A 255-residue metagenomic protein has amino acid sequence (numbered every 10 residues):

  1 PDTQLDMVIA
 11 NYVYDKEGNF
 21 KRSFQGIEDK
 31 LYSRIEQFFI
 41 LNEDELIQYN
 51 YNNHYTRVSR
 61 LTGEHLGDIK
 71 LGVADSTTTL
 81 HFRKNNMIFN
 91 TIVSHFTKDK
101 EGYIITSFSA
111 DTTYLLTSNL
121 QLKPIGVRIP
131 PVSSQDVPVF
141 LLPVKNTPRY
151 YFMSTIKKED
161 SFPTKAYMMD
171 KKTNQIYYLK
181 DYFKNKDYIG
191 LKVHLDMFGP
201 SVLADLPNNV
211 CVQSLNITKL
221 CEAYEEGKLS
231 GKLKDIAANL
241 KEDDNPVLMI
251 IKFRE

Functional and structural regions predicted by a protein language model:
P1, E45-L46, G102-Y103, Y151 (+1 more regions): Hydrophobic beta-strand positions that form the internal "hydrophobic ladder" of WD40/Gbeta-like beta-propeller blades
P1-L5, Q48-Y51, I105-F108, T155: Conserved beta-strand positions in repeat-built beta-propeller and related beta-rich domains
L5-D6, N42: Charge-biased, low-complexity intrinsically disordered regions
D6-L31, N53-N86, A110-Q135, E159-F198 (+1 more regions): Surface-exposed loop/turn elements that mediate protein-protein interactions on large endomembrane-trafficking
I35-E43, H81-G102, F140-Y150, K158 (+2 more regions): Structural signature of eukaryotic scaffold interfaces centered on beta-propeller domains
F38, E45-L46, Y55, S59: Conserved, well-structured core segments that form the ligand-binding/active-site neighborhood of functional domains
I104-Y114, T147-Y150: P-loop NTPase catalytic cores that bind/hydrolyze ATP
V210-N216: Conserved active-site loop/cleft motifs that coordinate metal ions or position small ligands
